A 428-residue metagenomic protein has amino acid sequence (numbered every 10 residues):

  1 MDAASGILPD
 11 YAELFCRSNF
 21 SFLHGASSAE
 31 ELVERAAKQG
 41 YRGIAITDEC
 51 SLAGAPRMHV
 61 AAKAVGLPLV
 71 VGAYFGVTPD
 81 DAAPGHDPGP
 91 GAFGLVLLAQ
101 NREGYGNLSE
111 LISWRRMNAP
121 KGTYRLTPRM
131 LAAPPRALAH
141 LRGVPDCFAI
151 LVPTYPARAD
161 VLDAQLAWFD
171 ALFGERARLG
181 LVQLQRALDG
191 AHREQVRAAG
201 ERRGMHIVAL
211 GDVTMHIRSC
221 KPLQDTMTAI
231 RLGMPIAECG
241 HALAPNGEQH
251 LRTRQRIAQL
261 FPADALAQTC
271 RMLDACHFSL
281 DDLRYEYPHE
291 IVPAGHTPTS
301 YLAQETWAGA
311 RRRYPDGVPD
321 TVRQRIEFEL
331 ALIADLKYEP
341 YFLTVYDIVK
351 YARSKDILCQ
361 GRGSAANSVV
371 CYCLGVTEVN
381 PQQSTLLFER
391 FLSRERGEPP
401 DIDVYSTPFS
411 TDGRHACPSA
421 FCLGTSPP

Functional and structural regions predicted by a protein language model:
M1-S18, S28, L32-V33, A37-G43 (+3 more regions): Conserved active-site carboxylates
A12, A45, I207-A209: Residue-level marker for buried hydrophobic side chains located in beta-strands that build the well-ordered beta-sheet
S18, I44-C50, R362-A366: Ser/Thr-glycine-rich phosphate-binding loops at phosphate-binding pockets of nucleotides, nucleotide cofactors
G25, A29, S51-A61, L162 (+1 more regions): Active-site-adjacent beta->alpha loops and helix N-cap segments on the catalytic face of soluble alpha/beta enzymes
A26, L52-P68, A83-G85, K221-D225 (+1 more regions): Glycine-rich loop at the start of a catalytic domain that most often binds anionic cofactors/ligands
C50, Y74-G76, Q185, T214: Catalytic metal-binding/acid-base residues of hydrolase active sites
E103-G104, V208-S219, A352, D356-E378: Conserved phosphate/anionic-ligand binding catalytic regions in large, soluble enzymes, centered on
V196-R202, Y341-L358: Short, hydrophobic/aliphatic alpha-helical segments
